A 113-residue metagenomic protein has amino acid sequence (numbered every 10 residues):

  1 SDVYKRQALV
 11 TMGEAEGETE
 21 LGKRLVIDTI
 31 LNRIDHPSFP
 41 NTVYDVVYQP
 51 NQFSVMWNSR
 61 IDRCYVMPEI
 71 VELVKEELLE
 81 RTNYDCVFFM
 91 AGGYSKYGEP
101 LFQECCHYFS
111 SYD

Functional and structural regions predicted by a protein language model:
V3-Y4: Short, small-residue-biased leader/transition segments that mark boundaries at the very start of proteins
Q7-T11, K23-L31, P40, Y44 (+3 more regions): Extracytoplasmic/secreted envelope proteins and their assembly/folding machinery, especially bacterial periplasmic
A8-E20, V55-C64: Second-shell loop/turn segments in exported
T19, F39-P40, N83: Secondary-structure boundary/capping residues
Y48-M56: Short glycine-rich, basic-tinged beta-strand/loop micro-motifs
W57-D113: Non-catalytic cell-wall polysaccharide-engagement segments
